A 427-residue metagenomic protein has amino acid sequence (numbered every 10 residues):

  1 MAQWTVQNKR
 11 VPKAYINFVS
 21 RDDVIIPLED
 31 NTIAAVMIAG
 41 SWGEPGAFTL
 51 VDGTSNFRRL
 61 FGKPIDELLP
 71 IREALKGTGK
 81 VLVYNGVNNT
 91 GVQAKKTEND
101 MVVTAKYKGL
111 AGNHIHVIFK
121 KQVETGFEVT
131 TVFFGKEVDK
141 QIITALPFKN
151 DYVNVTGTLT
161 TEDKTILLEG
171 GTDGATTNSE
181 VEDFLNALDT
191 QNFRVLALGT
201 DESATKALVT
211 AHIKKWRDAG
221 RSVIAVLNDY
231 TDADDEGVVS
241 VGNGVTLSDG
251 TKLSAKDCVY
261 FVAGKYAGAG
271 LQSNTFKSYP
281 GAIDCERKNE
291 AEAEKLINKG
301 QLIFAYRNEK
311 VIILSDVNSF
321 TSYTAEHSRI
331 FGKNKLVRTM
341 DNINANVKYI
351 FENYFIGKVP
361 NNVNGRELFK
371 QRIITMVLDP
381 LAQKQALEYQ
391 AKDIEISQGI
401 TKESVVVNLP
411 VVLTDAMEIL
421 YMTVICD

Functional and structural regions predicted by a protein language model:
A2-P360, N364, F369, M376-L381 (+2 more regions): A glycine- and small-residue-enriched flexible loop/hinge signal that marks low-structured segments
T97-D100, I374-D379, I400-V411: Short, charged low-complexity intrinsically disordered segments located at boundaries of structured domains
E395-D427: C-terminal edge-of-domain segments
